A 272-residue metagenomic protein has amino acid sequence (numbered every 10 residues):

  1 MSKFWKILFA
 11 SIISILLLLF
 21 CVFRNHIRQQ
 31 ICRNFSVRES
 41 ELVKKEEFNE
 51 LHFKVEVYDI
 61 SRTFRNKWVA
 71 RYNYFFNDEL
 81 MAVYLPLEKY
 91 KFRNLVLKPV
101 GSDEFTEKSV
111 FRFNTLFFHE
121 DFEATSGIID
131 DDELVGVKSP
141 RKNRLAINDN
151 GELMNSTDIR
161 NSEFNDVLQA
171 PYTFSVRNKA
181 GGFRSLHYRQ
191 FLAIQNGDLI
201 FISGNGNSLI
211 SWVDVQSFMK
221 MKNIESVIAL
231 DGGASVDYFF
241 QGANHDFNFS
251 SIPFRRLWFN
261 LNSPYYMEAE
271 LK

Functional and structural regions predicted by a protein language model:
W5-K138, N155, F201-I202: Zymogen propeptides
L80, K142-N143, L186-F191, P264: Short glycine-rich loop/turn motifs
R112, L192, D231: A residue-level signal for conserved active-site and pocket-lining positions in enzyme catalytic cores
F113-G181: Active-site-adjacent helix-turn-beta-strand microarchitecture at beta-sheet edges that either contains or buttresses
F117-E120, G206-S208, G233-V236: Solvent-exposed loop/turn segments at secondary-structure junctions within structured extracellular/periplasmic domains
I147-E152, I194-D198, F239-A243, L271-K272: Short acidic-glycine loop/turn motifs at beta-strand connectors
Q169-E225: Domain-core and long-helix interface of multi-subunit machines
M219-I224, L230-K272: Charged catalytic cores and adjacent phosphate/nucleic-acid-binding surfaces used for phosphate/nucleic-acid chemistry
